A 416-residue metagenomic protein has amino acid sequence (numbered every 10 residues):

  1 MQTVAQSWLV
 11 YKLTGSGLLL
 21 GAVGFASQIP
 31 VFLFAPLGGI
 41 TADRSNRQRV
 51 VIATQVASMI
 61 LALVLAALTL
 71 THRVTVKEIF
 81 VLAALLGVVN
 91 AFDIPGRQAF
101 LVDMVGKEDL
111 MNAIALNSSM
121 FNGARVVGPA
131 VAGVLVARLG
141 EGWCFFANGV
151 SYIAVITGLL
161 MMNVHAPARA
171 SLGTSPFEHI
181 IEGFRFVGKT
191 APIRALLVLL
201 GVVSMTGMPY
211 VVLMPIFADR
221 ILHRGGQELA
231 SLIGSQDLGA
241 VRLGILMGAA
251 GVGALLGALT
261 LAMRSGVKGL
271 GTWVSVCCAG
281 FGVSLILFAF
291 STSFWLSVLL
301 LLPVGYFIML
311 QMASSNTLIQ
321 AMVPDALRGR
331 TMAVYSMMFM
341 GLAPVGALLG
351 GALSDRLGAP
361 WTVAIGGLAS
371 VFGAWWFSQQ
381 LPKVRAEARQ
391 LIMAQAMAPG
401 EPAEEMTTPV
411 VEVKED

Functional and structural regions predicted by a protein language model:
M1-D416: Alpha-helical transmembrane-bundle signature of multi-pass membrane transport and export proteins
